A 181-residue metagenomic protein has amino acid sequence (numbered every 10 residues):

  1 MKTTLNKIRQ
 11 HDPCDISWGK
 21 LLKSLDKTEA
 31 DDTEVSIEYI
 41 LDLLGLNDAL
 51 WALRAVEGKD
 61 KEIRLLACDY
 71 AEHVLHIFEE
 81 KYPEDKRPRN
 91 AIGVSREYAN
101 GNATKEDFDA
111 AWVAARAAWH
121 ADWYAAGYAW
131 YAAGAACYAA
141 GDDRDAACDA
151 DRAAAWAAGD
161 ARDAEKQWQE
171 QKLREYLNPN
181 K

Functional and structural regions predicted by a protein language model:
M1-K181: Short, glycine-biased loop/turn motifs at secondary-structure junctions and in low-complexity Ser/Thr/Pro-rich termini
